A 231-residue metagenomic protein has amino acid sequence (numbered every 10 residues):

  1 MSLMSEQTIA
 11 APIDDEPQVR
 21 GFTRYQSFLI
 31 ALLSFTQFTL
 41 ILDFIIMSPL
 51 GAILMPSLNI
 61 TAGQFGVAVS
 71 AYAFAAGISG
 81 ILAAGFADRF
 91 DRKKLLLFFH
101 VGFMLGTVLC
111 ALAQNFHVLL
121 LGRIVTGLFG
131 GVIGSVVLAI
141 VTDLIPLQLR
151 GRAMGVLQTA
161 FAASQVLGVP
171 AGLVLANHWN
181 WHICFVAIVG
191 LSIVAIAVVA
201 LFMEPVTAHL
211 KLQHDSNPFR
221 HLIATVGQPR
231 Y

Functional and structural regions predicted by a protein language model:
S2-L42: Cytosolic juxtamembrane N-terminal segment immediately preceding the first transmembrane helix of multi-pass
F28-A62: Extracytoplasmic
I45, A73-I81, Q165-V166: Residue-level signature of mid-helix packing/kink "hotspots" within the transmembrane helices of 12-pass Major
I78-Q114: Conserved MFS/SLC helix-loop-helix module at the cytosolic interface between two early adjacent transmembrane helices
G106, H117-V125: Paired small-residue
G122-F161: Cytoplasmic helix-loop-helix junction between adjacent transmembrane helices in 12-TM secondary transporters
V156-L201: Helix-loop-helix hairpin linking two adjacent transmembrane segments in secondary transporters
L201-I223: Flexible cytoplasmic inter-helical loops of multi-pass small-molecule transporters
